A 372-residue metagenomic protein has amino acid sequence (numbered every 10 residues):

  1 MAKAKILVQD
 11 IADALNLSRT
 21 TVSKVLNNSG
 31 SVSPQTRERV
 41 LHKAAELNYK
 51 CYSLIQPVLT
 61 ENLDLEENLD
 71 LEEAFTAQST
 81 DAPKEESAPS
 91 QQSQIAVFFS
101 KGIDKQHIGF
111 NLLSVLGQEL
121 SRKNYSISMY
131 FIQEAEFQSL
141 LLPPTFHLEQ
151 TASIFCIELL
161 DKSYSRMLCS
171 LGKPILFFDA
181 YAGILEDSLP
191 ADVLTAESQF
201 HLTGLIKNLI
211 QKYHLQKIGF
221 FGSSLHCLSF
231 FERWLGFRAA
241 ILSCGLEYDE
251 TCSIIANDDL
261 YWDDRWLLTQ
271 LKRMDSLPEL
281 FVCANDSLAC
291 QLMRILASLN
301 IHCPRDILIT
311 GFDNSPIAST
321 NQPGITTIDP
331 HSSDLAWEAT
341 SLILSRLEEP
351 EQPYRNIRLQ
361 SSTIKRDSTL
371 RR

Functional and structural regions predicted by a protein language model:
M1-K84: N-terminal helix-turn-helix DNA-binding module of bacterial transcription factors
L63-G204, K272-S276, S287: Alpha-helical recognition/docking segments in bacterial nutrient-uptake and carbohydrate-utilization systems
H107-R122, H201-L205, L228-E247, Q291-I295 (+1 more regions): Short, solvent-exposed amphipathic alpha-helices that sit in or adjacent to ligand/effector-binding or catalytic
L120-Q133, F220, R238-D264: Short beta-strand elements in bilobed, periplasmic/extracellular small-molecule ligand-binding domains
D192-F220, A239, Y261-L268, A289 (+1 more regions): Hydrophobic alpha-helical segments within soluble ligand-binding/sensing domains
G204-L246, R355-L370: An alpha-beta-alpha
Q216-K217, Y248-C252, H302-L308: Short acidic capping loops at alpha-helix termini that bridge into adjacent secondary structure
W266-R372: Flexible loop/turn connectors
